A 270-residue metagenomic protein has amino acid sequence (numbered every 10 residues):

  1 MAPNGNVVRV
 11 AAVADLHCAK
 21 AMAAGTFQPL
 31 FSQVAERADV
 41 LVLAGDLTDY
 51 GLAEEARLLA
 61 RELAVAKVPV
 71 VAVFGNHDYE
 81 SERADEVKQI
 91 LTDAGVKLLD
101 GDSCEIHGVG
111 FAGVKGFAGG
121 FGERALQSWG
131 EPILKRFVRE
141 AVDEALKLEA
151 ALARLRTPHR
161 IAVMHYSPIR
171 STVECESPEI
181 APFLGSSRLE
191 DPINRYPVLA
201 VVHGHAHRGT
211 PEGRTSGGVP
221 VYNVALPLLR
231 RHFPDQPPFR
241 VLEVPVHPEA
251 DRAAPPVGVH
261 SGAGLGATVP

Functional and structural regions predicted by a protein language model:
M1-V68, Y79-E82, L134, V138 (+3 more regions): N-terminal active-site segment of His-dependent metallophosphoesterases
A2-V7, S187-L199, H207-P270: Binuclear metal-dependent phosphoesterase catalytic core
V7-H17, G108-G120, I161-V163, P220-L226: Active-site-proximal beta-strand elements of phosphoester/diester hydrolases
A12-A14, L41-D46, V70-N76, K97-G101 (+3 more regions): Active-site neighborhood of phospho(di)ester-bond hydrolases with catalytic His/Asp-centered motifs
M22-T26, L47-A64, F74, Y79-A94 (+4 more regions): Metal-dependent catalytic neighborhoods of phosphoester/phosphodiester hydrolases
S81-E82, V87-G119: Hydrophobic alpha-helical segments and helix pairs
V109-T157, P182-S187, P237, L242-P245 (+1 more regions): Binuclear metal-dependent hydrolase catalytic cores centered on His/Asp/Glu-rich metal-binding motifs
Q127-S128, P132, L155-P197: Active-site-proximal segments of metal-dependent phosphoesterases and phosphodiesterases across multiple
